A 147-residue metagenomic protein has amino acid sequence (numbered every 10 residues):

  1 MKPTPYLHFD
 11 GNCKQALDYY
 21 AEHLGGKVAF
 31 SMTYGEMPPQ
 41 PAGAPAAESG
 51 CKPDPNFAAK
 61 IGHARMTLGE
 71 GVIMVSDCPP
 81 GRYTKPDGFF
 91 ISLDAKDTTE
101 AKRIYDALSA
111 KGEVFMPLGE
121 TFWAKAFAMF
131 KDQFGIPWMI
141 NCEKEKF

Functional and structural regions predicted by a protein language model:
M1-K2: Absolute protein N-terminus
P5-L7, I91: A structural signal for short, well-ordered beta-strand segments
L7-E70: Core segments of cupin and vicinal oxygen chelate
A29-M32, P53, A58-K60, T67 (+2 more regions): Vicinal oxygen chelate
